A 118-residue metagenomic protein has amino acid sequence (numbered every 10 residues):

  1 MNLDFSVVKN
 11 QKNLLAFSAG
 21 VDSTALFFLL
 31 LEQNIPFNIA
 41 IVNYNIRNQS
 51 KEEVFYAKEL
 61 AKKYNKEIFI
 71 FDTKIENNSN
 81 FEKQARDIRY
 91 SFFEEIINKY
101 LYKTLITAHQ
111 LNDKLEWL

Functional and structural regions predicted by a protein language model:
M1-L118: Core alpha/beta nucleotide-donor-binding catalytic domains of modification enzymes
